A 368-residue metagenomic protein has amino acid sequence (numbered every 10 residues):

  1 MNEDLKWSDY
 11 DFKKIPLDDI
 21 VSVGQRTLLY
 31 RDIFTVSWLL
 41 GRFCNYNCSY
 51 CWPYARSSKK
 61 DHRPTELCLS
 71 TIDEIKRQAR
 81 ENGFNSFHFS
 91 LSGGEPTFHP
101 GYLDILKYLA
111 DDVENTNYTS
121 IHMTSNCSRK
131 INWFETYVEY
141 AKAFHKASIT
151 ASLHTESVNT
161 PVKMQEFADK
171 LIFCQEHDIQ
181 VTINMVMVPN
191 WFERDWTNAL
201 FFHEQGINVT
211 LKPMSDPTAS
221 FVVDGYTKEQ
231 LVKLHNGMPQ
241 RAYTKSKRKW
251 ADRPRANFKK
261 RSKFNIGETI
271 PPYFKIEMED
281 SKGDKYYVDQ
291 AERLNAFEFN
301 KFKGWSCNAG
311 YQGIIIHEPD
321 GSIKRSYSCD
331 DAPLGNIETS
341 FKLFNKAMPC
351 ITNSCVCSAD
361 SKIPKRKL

Functional and structural regions predicted by a protein language model:
M1-D32, Y54, C307, I316-L368: Flexible mid-to-C-terminal extensions adjoining Fe-S/redox cofactors in radical SAM and related proteins
Y10, Q25-S70: Canonical Radical SAM [4Fe-4S] cluster-binding loop centered on the CxxxCxxC motif and its immediate flanking residues
S37, G41-C44, D61, F89 (+4 more regions): Residue-level signal for mature regions of secreted extracellular proteins and peptides
F43, W52, E74-N82, S281-K285: Glycine-rich short-loop/terminal segments
N47, S57-K60, F98-P100, I131-N132 (+4 more regions): Short catalytic/ligand-binding loop motif for oxyanion handling, primarily in non-cytosolic enzymes, centered on
I72, K76-R77, E81-S90, H99-F202 (+1 more regions): Radical SAM/AdoMet-radical enzyme domain recognition
G93-G94: Active-site beta-strand/loop signature of hydrolases that rely on acidic residues for catalysis
H154-I314, P319: Radical SAM enzyme [4Fe-4S]-AdoMet core and its adjacent flexible, acidic and glycine-rich loops/tails across
